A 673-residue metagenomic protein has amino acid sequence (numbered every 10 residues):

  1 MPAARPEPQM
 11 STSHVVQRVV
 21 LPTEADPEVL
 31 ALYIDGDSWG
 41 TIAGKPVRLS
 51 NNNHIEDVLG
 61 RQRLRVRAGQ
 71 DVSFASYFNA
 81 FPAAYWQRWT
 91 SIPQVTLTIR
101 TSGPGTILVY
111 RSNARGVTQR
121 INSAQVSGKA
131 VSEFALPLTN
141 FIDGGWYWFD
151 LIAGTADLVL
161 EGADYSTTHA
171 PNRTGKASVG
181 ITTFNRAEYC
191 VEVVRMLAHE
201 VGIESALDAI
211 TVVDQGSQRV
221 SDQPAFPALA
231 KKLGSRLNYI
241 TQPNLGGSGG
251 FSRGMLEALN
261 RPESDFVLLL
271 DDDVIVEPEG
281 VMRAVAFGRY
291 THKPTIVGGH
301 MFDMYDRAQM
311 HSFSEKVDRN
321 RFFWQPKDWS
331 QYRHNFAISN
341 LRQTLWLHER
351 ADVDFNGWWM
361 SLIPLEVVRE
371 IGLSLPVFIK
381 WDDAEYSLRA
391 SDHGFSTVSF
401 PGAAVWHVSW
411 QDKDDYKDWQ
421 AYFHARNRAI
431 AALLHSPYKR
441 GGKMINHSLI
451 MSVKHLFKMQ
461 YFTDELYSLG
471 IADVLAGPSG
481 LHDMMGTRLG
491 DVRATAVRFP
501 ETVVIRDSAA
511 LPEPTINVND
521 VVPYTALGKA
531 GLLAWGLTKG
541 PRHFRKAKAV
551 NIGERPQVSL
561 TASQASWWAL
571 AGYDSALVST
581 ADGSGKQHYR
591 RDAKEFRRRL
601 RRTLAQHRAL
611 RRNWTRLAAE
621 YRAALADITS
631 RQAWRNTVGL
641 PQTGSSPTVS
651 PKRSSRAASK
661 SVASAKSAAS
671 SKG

Functional and structural regions predicted by a protein language model:
P2-L151, R426-G673: Terminal low-complexity segments of carbohydrate-biosynthetic enzymes
K176-S178, A209, E385: Cell-envelope/extracellular polymer assembly enzymes that use nucleotide-activated donors
R186-V201: Short, well-formed alpha-helical segments that are part of the catalytic scaffolds of diverse glycosyltransferases
L197-I240: Acidic donor-binding segment of Leloir-type glycosyltransferases
P262-I275: Short beta-strand-to-loop acidic/aromatic patch adjacent to the donor-nucleotide binding site
I275-D328: Conserved donor NDP-sugar-binding/catalytic core segment of glycosyltransferases
D328-M360, D414: A recurrent flexible, glycine/aromatic-enriched loop bordering the glycosyltransferase active site that acts as
N356-M360, L365, R369-L388, G394-F400 (+1 more regions): Donor nucleotide-sugar recognition loop
